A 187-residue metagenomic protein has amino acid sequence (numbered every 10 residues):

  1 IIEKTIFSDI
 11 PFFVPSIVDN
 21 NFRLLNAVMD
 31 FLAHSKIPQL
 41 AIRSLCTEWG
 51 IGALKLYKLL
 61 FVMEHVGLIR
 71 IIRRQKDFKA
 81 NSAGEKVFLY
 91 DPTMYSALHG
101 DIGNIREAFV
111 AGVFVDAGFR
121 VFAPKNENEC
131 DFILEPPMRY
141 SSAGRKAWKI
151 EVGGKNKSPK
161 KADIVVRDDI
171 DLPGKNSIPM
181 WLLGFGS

Functional and structural regions predicted by a protein language model:
I1-E129: Accessory nucleic acid-recognition modules appended to NTPase machines
Q75, T93, M138, G154-N156 (+1 more regions): A broadly conserved detector of short glycine/acidic/proline-rich loop/turn motifs that flank catalytic sites and bind
V110, F114, D131-N156: Conserved catalytic cores of phosphodiester-cleaving nucleases, focusing on short active-site segments
A123, L134-P136, R167-D168: Surface-exposed beta-strand edges and flanking loops
E127, R145-S187: Catalytic cores of nucleic-acid endonucleases
